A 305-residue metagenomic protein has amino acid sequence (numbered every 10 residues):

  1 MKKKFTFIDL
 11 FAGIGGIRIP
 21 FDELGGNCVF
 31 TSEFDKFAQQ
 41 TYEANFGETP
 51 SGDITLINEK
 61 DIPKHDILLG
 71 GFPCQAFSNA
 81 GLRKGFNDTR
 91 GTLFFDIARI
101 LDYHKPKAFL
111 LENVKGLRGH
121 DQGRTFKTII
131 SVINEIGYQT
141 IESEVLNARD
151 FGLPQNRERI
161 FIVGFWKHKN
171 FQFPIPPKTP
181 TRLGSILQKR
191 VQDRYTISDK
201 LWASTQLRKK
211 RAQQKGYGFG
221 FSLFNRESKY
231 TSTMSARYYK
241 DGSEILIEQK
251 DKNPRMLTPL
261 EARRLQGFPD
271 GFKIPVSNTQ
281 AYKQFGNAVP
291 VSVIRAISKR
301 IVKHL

Functional and structural regions predicted by a protein language model:
K3, P20-N27: A short, Lys/Arg-enriched amphipathic alpha-helix followed by its capping loop at the start of a domain
F11-I14: Class I SAM-dependent methyltransferase "Motif I" SAM/SAH-binding loop
D35: Conserved SAM/SAH-binding beta-strand->alpha-helix loop
Y42: Conserved SAM-binding loop
G47-I54: Conserved SAM-binding strand-loop segment of SAM-dependent methyltransferases
I57-I67, Q75-Y239: Class I S-adenosyl-L-methionine
K200-L305: C-terminal target-recognition/interaction regions appended to catalytic cores
